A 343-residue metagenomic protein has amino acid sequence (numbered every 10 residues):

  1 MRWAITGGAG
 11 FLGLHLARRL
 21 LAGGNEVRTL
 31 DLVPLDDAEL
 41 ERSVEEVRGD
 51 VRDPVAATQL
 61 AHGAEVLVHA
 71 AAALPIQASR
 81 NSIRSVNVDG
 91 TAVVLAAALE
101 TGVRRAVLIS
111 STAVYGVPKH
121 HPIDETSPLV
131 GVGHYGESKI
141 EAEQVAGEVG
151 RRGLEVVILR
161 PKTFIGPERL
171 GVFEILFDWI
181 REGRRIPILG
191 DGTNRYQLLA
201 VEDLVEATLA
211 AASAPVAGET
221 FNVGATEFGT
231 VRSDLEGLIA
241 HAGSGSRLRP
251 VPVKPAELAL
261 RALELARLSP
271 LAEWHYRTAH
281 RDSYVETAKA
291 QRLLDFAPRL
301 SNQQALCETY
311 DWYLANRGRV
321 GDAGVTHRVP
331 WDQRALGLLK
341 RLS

Functional and structural regions predicted by a protein language model:
W3-G23: N-terminal Rossmann NAD(P)H-binding glycine-rich loop of SDR-like oxidoreductase domains
R48-V86, A97, T112-V117: NAD(P)H-binding glycine-rich loop region in Rossmannoid oxidoreductase-like domains and their noncatalytic homologs
D89, V93-H134, V149, V157: Conserved Rossmann-fold NAD(P)-dependent oxidoreductase catalytic core, especially the SDR/UDP-sugar
E141, L170-I175, L189-A212, G218-E219: Substrate-positioning beta->alpha
E143-P167: Conserved beta-loop-beta element that borders a ligand/cofactor-binding pocket
G166, I188-N194, F221-G229, I239-G243 (+4 more regions): Glycine-rich Rossmann NAD(P)(H)-binding loop
A211-L271, T287, C307-E308, V320-G321 (+1 more regions): Mid/C-terminal beta-alpha module of Rossmann-like enzyme folds, strongest in SDR-family dehydrogenases/epimerases
N302-S343: Amphipathic terminal alpha-helices
